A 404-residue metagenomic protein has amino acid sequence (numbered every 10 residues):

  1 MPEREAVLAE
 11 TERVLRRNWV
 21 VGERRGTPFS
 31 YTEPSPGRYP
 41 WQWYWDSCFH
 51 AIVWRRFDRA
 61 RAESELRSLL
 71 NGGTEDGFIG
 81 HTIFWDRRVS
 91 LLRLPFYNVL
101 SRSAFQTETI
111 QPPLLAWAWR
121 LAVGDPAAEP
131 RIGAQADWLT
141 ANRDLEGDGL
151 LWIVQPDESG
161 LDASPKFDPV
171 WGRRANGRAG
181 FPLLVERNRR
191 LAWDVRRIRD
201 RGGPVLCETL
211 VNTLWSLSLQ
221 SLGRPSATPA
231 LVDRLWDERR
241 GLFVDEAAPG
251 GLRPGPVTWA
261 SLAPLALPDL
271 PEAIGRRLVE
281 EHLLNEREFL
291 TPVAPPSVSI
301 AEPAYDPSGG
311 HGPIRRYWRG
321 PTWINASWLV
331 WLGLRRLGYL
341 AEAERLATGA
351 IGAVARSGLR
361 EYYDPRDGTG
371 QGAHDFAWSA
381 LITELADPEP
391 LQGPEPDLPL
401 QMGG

Functional and structural regions predicted by a protein language model:
P2-Q42, L66-F105, D148-L206, A230-P321 (+1 more regions): Extended glycan-interaction surfaces of carbohydrate-active proteins
E5-E12, R59-L70, A116, R120 (+5 more regions): Hydrophobic core segments within long, regular secondary-structure runs in both alpha- and beta-rich folds
W45, W117, R131, Q135-L139 (+3 more regions): Tryptophan-centric aromatic hotspots in well-structured domains and transmembrane helices
D46-D76, T213, L219, A260-E272 (+2 more regions): Alpha-helical support elements that line or immediately flank enzyme active sites and cofactor-binding pockets
S47, A51, E108-P113, E208-S216 (+3 more regions): Short alpha-helical patches at coil-to-helix transitions and adjacent helical residues in well-structured domains
Y97-G124, L329-G333: Hydrophobic/aromatic-rich effector regions of fungal transcription factors
I132-G149, G241: Charged mid-protein connector segments
C207-V232, P321-S357: Extended amphipathic alpha-helical segments enriched in small hydrophobics
